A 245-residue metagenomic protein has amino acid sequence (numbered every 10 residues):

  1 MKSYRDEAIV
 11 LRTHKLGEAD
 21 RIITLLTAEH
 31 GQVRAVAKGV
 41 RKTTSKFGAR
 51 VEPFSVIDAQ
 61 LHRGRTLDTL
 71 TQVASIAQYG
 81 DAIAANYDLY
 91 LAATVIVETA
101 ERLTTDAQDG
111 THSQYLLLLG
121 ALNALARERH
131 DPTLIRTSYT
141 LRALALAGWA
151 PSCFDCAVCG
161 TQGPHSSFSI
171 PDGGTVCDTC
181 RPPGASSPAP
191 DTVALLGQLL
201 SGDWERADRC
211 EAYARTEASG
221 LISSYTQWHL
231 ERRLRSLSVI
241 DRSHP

Functional and structural regions predicted by a protein language model:
M1-P245: Non-catalytic alpha-helical scaffolds and adjoining flexible linkers that form interface surfaces for assembly
